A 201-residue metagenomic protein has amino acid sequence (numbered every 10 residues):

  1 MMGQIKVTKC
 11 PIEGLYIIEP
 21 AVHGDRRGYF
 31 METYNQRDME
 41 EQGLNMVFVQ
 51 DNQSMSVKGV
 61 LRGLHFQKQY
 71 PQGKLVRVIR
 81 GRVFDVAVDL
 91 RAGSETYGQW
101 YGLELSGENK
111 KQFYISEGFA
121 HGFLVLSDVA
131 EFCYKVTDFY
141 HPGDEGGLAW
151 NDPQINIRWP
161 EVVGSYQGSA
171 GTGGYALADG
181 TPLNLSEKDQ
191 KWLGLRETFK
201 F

Functional and structural regions predicted by a protein language model:
M2-E108, S127-V129, V136-S169, G174-F201: Non-catalytic, conserved peripheral segments adjacent to functional cores
F113, H121-L126, Y134: Short beta-strand His + acidic residue motifs that chelate non-heme Fe in jelly-roll/DSBH and cupin folds
